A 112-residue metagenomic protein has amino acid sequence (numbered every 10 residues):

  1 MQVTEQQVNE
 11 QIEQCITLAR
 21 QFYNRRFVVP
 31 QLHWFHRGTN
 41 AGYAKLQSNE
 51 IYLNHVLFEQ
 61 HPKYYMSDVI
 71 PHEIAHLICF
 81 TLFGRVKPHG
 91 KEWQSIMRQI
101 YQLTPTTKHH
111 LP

Functional and structural regions predicted by a protein language model:
M1-D68, L77-P112: Active-site-proximal or metal-binding-adjacent scaffold patches in catalytic folds
E73: Walker B catalytic acidic pair
